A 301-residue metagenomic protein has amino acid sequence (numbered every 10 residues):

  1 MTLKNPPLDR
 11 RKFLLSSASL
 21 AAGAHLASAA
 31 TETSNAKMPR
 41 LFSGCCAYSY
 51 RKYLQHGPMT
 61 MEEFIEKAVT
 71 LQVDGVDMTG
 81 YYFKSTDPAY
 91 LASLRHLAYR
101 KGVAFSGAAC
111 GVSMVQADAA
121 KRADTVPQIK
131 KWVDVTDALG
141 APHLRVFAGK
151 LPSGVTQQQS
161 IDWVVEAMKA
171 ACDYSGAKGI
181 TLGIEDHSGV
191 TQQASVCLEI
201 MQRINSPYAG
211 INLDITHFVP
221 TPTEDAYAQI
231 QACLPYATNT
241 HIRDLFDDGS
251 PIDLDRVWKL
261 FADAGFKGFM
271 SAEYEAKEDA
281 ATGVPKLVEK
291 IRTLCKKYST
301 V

Functional and structural regions predicted by a protein language model:
T2-L71, T191-V301: Histidine-acidic metal/acid-base catalytic patches
S17-G23, A30-M38, R95-G107, M114-G210 (+1 more regions): Active-site acidic/histidine proton-transfer and metal-coordination neighborhood in alpha/beta enzyme cores
Y50, Y81-S85, S113: Short active-site-proximal "capping" loops at secondary-structure junctions
M59-M61, Y90-S93, R122, V126-I129 (+3 more regions): Charged helix-capping and loop-helix junction motifs
D74, P142, T238: Receiver (REC) domain switch/active-site residues of two-component response regulators
D77-R95, A148-V155: Glycine-rich, proline-tolerant flexible connector loops at the mouths of alpha/beta enzymes
G80, V112, A148, I184-D186 (+3 more regions): Short glycine-centered, acidic/aromatic-flanked micro-motifs in structured strand/loop junctions that mark active-site
